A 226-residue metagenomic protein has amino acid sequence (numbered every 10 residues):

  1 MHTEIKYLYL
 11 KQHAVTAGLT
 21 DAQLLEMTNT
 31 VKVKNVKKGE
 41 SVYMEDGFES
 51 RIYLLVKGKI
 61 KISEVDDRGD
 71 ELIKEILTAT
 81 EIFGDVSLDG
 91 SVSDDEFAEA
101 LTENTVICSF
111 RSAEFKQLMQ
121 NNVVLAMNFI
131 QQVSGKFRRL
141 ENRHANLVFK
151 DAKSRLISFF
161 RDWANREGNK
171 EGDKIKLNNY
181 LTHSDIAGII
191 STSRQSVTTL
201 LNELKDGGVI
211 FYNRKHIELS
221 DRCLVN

Functional and structural regions predicted by a protein language model:
M1-K38, I82-F83, S87-D89: Cyclic nucleotide-binding regulatory module and flanking cytosolic helices
Q23-L24, E75-S134, R138: Cyclic-nucleotide recognition modules
E40-E103: Cyclic nucleotide-binding regulatory domains
L55, T78, F110, L181 (+1 more regions): A conserved hydrophobic position in a structured secondary element of the catalytic/binding core that shapes
Q120-I189: Polybasic "coupling" helices that flank or enter modular domains
N165-N226: Phosphate-/nucleic-acid-contacting segments
